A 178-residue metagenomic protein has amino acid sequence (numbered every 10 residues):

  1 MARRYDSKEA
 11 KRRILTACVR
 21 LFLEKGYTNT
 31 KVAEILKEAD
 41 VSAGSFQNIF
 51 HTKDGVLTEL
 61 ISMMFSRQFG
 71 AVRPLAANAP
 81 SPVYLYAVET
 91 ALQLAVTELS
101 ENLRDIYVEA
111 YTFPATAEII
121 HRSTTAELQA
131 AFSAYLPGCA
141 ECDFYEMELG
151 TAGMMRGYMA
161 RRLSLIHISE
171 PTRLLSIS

Functional and structural regions predicted by a protein language model:
M1-D6: N-terminal intrinsically disordered/low-complexity leader segments
R13, L21-G55, E59: Helix-turn-helix
R13, V88, L92, E146-G153: Amphipathic alpha-helical interaction segments
A43, M63-A71, V96-S100, R104 (+3 more regions): A short secondary-structure junction motif
E59, G70-L103, Y111, H121-S123: Hydrophobic alpha-helical connector segments
E109-A160: Amphipathic alpha-helical packing segments from all-alpha helical-bundle domains
I166-I177: Single conserved hydrophobic/aromatic residue that forms the stacking wall/gate of nucleotide- or nucleobase-binding
